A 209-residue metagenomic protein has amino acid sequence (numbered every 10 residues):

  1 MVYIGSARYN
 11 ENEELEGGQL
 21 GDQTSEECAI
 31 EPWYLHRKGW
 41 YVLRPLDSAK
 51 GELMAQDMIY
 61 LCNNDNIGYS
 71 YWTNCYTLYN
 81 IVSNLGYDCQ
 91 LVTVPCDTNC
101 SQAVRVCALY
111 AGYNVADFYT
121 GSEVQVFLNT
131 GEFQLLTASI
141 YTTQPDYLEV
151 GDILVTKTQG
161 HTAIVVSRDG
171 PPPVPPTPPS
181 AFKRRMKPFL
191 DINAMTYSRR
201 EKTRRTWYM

Functional and structural regions predicted by a protein language model:
M1-A116, T158-H161, R168-G170, P175-R205: N-terminal capping segments
A111-L135, S167: Short, basic/aromatic beta-hairpin or loop at an interaction surface
Q134-Q144: Short alpha-helix capping/helix-loop boundary micro-motifs
T143-D146, R199-R200: Short linear motifs in intrinsically disordered
L148-D152: Loop/turn positions that initiate beta-strands
I153-V155, I164: Hydrophobic beta-strand signal
